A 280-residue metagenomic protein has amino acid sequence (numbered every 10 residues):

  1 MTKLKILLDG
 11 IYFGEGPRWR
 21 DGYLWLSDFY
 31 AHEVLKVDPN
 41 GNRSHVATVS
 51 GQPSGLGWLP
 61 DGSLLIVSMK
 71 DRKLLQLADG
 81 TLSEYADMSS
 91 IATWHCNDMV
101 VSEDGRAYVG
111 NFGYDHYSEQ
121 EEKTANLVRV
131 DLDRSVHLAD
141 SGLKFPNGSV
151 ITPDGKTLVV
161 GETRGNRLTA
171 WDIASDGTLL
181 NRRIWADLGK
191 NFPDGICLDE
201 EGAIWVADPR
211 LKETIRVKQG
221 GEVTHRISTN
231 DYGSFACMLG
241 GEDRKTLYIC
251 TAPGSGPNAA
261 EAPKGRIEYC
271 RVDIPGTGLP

Functional and structural regions predicted by a protein language model:
M1-G10, V37-G41, R182, D273 (+1 more regions): A short helix->beta-strand "capping" segment at the edge of beta-propeller domains
L8-Y23, V49-S68, S90-V109, G113-Y114 (+5 more regions): Beta-rich, blade/repeat-based domains predominating in secreted/periplasmic proteins but also intracellular
F29-Y30, M69-K70, Y114-A125, T163-N166 (+2 more regions): Short, solvent-exposed loop/turn segments at conserved positions within beta-propeller repeat blades
E33-L35, K73-L75, A125-V128, R167-T169 (+2 more regions): A short loop-to-beta-strand structural motif that recurs across blades of beta-propeller domains
V37-P39, S44, P60, Q76-G80 (+9 more regions): Flexible "stalk/tail and boundary" regions
W171-T178, V272-T277: Short loop/turn segments immediately following beta-strands, especially the blade-tip and inter-blade linker loops
I173-G240: Glycine/small-residue-rich hydrophobic helix-like segments
M238-P280: Blade-level signature of beta-propeller repeat domains, shared across WD40, Kelch, NHL, RCC1 and BNR/Asp-box propellers
